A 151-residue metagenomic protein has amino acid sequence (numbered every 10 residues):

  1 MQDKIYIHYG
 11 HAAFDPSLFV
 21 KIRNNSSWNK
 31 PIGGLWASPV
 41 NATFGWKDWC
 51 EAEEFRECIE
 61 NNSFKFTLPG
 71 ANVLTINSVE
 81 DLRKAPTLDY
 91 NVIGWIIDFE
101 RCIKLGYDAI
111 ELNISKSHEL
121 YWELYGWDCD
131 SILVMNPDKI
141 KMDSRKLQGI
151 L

Functional and structural regions predicted by a protein language model:
M1-N24, W28, E51-L151: Active-site and NAD+-binding cores of ADP-ribose-processing enzymes
S27-W46: Active-site nucleophile-adjacent alpha helix/oxyanion-hole segment immediately C-terminal to the catalytic cysteine
